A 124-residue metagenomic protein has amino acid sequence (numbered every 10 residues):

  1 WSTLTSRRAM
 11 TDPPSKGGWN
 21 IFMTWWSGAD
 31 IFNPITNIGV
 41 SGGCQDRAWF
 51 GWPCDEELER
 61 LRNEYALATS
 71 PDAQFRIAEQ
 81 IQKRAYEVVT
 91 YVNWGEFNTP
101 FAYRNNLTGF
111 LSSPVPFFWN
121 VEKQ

Functional and structural regions predicted by a protein language model:
W1-G42, I77: Periplasmic binding protein-like
T3, R7, D30-N33, E56-E64 (+2 more regions): Extracytoplasmic/secreted proteins, especially bacterial periplasmic and envelope-associated proteins
A9-G17, T36-L67, E96-Q124: Short, solvent-exposed loop/beta-turn-alpha elements that line the ligand-binding surface or hinge of extracytoplasmic
S15-W25, A68-N105: Bilobed periplasmic-binding protein-like "clamshell/Venus-flytrap" ligand-binding domains
